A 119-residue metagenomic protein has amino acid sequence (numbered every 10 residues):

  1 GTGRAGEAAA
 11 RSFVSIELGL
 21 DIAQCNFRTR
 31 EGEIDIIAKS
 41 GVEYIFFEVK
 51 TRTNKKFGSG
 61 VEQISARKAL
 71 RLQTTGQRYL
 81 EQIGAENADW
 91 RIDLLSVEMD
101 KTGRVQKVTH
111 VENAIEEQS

Functional and structural regions predicted by a protein language model:
G1-Q24: Acidic-basic catalytic patches of nuclease active cores, encompassing PD-(D/E)XK and other metal-cofactor nuclease
V14, L72, I92: Residue-level signal for inorganic ion chemistry
L18-F46: Active-site metal-binding core of divalent-cation-utilizing nuclease and nuclease-like domains
F27, V49-T51, N113: Active-site donor-binding loop signature of nucleotide-sugar glycosyltransferases
E31, T53-K55, E98, E117: Feature marks short, surface-exposed loop/turn motifs that line or immediately flank catalytic pockets and channel
I36-F57, L72: Conserved catalytic cores of phosphodiester-cleaving nucleases, focusing on short active-site segments
F57-A88: Mid-chain, well-packed structural core segment of small domains
Q82-S119: Domain-level recognition of nuclease-like catalytic cores that cleave nucleotide substrates
